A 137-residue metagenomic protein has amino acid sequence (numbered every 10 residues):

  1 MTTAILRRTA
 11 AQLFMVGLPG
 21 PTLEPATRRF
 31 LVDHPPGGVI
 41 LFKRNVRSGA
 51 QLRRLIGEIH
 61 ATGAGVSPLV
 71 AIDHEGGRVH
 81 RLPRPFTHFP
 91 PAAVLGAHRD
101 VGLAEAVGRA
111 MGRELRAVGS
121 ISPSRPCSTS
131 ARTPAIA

Functional and structural regions predicted by a protein language model:
M1-A4, F30, P85: A broad, low-specificity signal for short, low-complexity segments enriched in glycine/proline and polar/charged
M1-T22: Boundary/entry segment of secreted carbohydrate-active catalytic domains
T2-T3, P25-T27, G57: A generic local structural motif
R7-T9, V32-P35: Flexible, charged surface loops at secondary-structure boundaries
L18-L23, L103, V107: Short secondary-structure boundary/capping elements
D33-A137: Enzymes and membrane/adaptor proteins characterized by extended Gly/Ser/Thr/Asp/Glu-rich, aromatic-dotted
